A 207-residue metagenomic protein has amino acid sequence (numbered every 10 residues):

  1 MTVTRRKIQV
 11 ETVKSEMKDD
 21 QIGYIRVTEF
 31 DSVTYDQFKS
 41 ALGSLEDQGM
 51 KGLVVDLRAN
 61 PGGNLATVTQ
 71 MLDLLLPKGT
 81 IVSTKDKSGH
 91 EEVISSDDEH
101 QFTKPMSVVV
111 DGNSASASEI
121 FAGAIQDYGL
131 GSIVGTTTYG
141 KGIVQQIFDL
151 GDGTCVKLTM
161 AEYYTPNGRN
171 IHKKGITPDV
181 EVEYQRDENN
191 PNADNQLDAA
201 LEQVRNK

Functional and structural regions predicted by a protein language model:
M1-K141, Q145: Cleft-lining beta-strand/loop regions that shape enzyme active-site pockets
Q21-R26, Q196-D198, Q203: PDZ/PDZ-like groove recognition
V134, I171-H172: Generic structural signal for well-ordered beta-strand positions
L150-D152, K157-M160: Short acidic, Pro/Gly- and aromatic-enriched capping/linker segments at domain boundaries
K157, K173-K174, V180, A199-E202: Flexible, small/polar- and glycine-enriched "cap/hinge" segments at structural transition points
T165: Short, acidic, Ser/Thr-enriched surface-loop or helix-capping motifs
P178-P191: Short, surface-exposed, low-complexity cationic segments
